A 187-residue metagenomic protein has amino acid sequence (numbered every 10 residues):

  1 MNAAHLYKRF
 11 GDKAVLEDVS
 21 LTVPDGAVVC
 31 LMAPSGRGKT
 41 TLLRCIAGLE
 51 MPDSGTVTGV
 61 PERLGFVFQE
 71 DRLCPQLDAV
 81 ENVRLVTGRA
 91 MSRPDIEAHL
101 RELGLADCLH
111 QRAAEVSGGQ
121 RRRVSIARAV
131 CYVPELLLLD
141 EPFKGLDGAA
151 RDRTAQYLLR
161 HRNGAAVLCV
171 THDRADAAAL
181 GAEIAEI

Functional and structural regions predicted by a protein language model:
A47: Helix-to-loop junction immediately C-terminal to a conserved catalytic motif
R93-C108: Conserved ABC ATPase "signature" region
Q111, Y132: Conserved signature/switch motifs of ABC ATPase nucleotide-binding domains
R112-V116, Q120: Conserved ABC ATPase signature
L137-E141: Catalytic Walker B motif of ABC-type/P-loop ATPase nucleotide-binding domains
G164-T171: Conserved H-loop
